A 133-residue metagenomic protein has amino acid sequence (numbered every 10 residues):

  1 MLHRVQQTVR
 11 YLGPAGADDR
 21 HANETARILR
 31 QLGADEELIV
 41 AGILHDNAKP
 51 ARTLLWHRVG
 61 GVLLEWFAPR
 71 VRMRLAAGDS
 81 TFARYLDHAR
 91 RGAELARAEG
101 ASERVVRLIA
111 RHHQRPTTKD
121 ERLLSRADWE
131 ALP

Functional and structural regions predicted by a protein language model:
M1-A15: Secreted/extracellular ectodomain signature
Y11-P133: Divalent metal-dependent catalytic cores for phosphoryl transfer on phosphate-bearing substrates
